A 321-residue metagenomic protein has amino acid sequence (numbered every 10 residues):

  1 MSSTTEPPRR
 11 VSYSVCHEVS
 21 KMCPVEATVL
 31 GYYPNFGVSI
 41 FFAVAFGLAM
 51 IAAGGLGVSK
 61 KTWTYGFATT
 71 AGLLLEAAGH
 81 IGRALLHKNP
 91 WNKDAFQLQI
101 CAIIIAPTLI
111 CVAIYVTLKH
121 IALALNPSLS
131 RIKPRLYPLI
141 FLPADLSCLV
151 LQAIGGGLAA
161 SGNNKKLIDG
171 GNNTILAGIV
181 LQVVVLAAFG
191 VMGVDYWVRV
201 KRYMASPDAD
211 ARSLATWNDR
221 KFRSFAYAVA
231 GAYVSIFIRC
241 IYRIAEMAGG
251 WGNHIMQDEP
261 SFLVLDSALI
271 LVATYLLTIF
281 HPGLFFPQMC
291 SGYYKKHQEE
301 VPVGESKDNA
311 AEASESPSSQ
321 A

Functional and structural regions predicted by a protein language model:
M1-C16, V198-K221, P282-A321: Intrinsically disordered, low-complexity terminal tails of fungal membrane proteins
S2-P107, C111, H120-L123, L129-L139: Membrane-proximal first intracellular loop
G47-G55, I104-S130, L146-A160, V185-Y203 (+2 more regions): Cytoplasm-facing ends of alpha-helical transmembrane segments in multi-pass membrane proteins
A71-L73, F141-A144, K221-G231: Transmembrane alpha-helical segments of multi-pass membrane proteins
E76-K88, Q152-N163, S235-G250: Helix-to-loop junction signature of class
F96-T108, Q152, D169-L186, F222-P282: Extracellular loop 3-seventh transmembrane helix
I100-I110, N126-F141, N163-K166, R199-S213 (+1 more regions): Alpha-helical membrane-embedding segments and immediately adjacent membrane-interface amphipathic helices
A144-S147, I154, L158-V184, V191-F225 (+1 more regions): Membrane-interfacial loop- and helix-cap regions that link adjacent transmembrane helices in polytopic membrane proteins
